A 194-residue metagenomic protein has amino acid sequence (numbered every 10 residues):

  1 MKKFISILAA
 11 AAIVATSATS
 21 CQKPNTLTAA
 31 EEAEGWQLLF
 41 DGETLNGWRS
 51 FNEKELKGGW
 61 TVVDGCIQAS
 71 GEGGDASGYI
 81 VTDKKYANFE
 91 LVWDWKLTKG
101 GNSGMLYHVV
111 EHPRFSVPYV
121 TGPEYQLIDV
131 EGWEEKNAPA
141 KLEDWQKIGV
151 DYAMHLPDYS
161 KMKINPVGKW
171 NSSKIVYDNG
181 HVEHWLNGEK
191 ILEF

Functional and structural regions predicted by a protein language model:
M1-T26: Bacterial Sec-dependent N-terminal signal peptides
C21-F194: Carbohydrate-interacting regions of secretory-pathway proteins
